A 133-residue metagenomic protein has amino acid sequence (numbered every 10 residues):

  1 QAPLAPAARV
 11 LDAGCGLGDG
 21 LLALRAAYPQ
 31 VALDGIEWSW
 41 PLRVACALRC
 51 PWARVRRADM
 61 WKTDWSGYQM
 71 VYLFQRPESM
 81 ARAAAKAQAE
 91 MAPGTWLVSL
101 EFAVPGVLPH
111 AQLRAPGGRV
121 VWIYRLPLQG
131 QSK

Functional and structural regions predicted by a protein language model:
Q1-P6: Conserved alpha-helix/loop element of class I SAM-dependent methyltransferases that forms part of the SAM/SAH-binding
A7-G16: Conserved class I S-adenosyl-L-methionine
L17-Y28: Conserved SAM-binding loop of SAM-dependent methyltransferases across substrates and taxa, primarily the Class I
V31-D34: Short beta-strand element of Class I
S39: Conserved SAM/SAH-binding beta-strand->alpha-helix loop
C46: Conserved SAM-binding loop
P51-M60: Conserved SAM-binding strand-loop segment of SAM-dependent methyltransferases
S79-S132: C-terminal substrate-binding/active-site "lid" region of AdoMet-derived donor-dependent transferases
